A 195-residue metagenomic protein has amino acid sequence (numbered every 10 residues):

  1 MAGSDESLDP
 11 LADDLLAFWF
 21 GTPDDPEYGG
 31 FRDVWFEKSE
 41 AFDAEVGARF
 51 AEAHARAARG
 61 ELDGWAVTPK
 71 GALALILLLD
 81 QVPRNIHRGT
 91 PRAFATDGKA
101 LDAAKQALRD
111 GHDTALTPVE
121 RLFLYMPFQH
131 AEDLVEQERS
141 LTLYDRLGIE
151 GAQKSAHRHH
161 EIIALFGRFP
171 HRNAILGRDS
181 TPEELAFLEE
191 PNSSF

Functional and structural regions predicted by a protein language model:
A2-G89, F94-F195: Intrinsically disordered, low-complexity activation-like regions
